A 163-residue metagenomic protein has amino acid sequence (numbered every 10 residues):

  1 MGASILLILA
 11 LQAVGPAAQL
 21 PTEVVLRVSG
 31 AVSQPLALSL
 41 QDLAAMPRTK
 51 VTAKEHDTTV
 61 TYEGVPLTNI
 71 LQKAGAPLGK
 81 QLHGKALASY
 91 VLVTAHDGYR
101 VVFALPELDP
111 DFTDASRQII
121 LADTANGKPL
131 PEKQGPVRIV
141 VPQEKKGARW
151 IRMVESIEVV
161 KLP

Functional and structural regions predicted by a protein language model:
G2-Q12: Bacterial N-terminal signal peptides
V14-P163: N-terminal intrinsically disordered, low-complexity segments enriched in P/E/S/T
